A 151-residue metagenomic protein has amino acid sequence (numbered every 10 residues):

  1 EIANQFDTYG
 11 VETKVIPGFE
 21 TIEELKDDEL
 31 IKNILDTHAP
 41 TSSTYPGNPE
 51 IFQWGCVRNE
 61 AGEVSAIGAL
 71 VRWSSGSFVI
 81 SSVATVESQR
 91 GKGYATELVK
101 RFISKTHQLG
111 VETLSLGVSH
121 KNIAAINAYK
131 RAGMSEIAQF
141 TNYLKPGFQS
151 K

Functional and structural regions predicted by a protein language model:
E1-G18: Acyl-donor-binding surface of acyltransferase catalytic domains
G18-I31: A short beta-loop-alpha structural element at the N-terminal edge of CoA-dependent acyl/N-acetyltransferase catalytic
N33-Y45: Helix-loop element at the rim of GNAT/NAT acetyltransferase active sites that forms part of the acceptor-substrate
S43-Q53, R58-E60, S65-A84: A conserved beta-strand-loop-helix scaffold within acyl/acetyltransferase catalytic domains
T85, G91-Q108, I126-R131: Conserved acetyl-CoA-binding loop-helix of GNAT-fold acetyltransferases
T106-G117: Conserved GNAT acetyl-CoA-binding A-motif
L116-I126, N142-S150: Conserved beta-strand-loop-alpha-helix junction that forms the acyl-donor binding cleft
K130-Q139: Conserved acetyl-CoA-binding loop of GNAT-fold acetyltransferases
